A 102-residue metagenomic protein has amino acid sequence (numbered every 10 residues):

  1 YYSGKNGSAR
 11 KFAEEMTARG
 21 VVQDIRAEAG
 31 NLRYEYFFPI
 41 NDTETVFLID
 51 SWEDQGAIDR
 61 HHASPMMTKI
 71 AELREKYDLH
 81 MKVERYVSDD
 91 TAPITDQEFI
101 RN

Functional and structural regions predicted by a protein language model:
Y1, K5, E14-A18, I100-N102: N-terminal/domain-start segments enriched in small and hydrophobic, helix-friendly residues, covering either
Y1-S3, R33-S64: Short, well-ordered beta-strand segments in beta-rich or mixed alpha/beta enzyme and ligand-binding folds
S8-L32, M66-K69: Short amphipathic alpha-helical segments
S8-R10, G56, T91: Residue-level signal for secondary-structure boundary sites
M16, H61-H62, A71-R74: Short, flexible helix/strand-to-coil boundary loops that buttress conserved ligand/catalytic motifs in alpha/beta
E35-E44, K69-N102: Glycine-rich beta-strand-turn "strand-cap" elements at beta-sheet edges
